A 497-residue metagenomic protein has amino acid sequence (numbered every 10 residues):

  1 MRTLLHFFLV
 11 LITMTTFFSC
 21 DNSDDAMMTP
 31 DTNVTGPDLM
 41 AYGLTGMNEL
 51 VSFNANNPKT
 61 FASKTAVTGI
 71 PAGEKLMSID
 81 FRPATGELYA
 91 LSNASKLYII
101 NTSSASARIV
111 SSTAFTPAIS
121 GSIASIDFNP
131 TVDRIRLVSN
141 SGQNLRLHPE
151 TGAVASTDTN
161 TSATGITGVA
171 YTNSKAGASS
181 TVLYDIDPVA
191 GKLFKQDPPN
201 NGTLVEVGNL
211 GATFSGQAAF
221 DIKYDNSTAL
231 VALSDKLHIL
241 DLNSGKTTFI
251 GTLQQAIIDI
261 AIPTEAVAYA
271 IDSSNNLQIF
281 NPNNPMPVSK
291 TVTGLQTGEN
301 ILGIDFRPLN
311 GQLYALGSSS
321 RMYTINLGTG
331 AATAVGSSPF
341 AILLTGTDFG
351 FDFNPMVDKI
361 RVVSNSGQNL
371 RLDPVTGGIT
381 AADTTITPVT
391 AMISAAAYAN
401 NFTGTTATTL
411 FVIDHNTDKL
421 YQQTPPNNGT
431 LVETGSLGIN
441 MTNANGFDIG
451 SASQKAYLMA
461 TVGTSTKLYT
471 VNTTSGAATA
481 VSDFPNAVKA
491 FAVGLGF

Functional and structural regions predicted by a protein language model:
M1-F18: Sec-dependent bacterial lipoprotein signal peptides
M14-M40: Bacterial Sec-dependent N-terminal signal peptides
M40-L44, E87-A90, Y98, R134-L137 (+10 more regions): Conserved beta-propeller blade signature
L44-T68, S92-S104, D272-G294, G317-G328: Beta-propeller domains
M47-V51, G86, A94-Y98, S141-N144 (+8 more regions): Loop/turn residues immediately N-terminal
A55-P58, N101-A105, H148-G152, D197-N201 (+6 more regions): Short loop/turn segments that connect beta-strands within beta-propeller blades
A62-I70, S106-P117, A153-T161, T203-A212 (+6 more regions): A short beta-strand motif characteristic of beta-propeller blades
G73-F81, F115-F128, S162-S174, T213-I222 (+6 more regions): Repeated scaffold domains used in trafficking and secretory/extracellular systems, primarily beta-propellers
